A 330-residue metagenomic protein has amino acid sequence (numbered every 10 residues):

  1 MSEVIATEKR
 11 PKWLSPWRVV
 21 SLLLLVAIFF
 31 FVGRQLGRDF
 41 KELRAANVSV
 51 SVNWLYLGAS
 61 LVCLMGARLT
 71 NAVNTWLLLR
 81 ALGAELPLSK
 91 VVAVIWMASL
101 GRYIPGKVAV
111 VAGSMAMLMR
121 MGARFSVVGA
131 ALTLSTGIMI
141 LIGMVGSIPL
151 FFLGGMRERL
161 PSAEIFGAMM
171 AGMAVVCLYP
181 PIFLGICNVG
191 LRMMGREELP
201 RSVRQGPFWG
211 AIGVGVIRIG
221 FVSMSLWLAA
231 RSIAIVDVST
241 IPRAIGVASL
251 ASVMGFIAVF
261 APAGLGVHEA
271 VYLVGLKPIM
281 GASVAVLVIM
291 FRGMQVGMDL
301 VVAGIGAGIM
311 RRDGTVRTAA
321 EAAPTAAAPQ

Functional and structural regions predicted by a protein language model:
M1-W96, G143, F151-F256, G281-V288 (+1 more regions): Predominantly cytoplasmic-facing regulatory/coupling regions of multi-pass membrane proteins
P87-K90, A98-Y103, V110-S114, V127 (+2 more regions): A generic structured-segment signal
L88-A93, V110, M119-T136, M280-F291: Membrane-interface alpha-helices at helix entry/exit sites of multi-pass transporters
M97-I104, S249-E269: Transmembrane alpha-helix interface/packing and boundary motifs in multi-pass membrane proteins, characterized by
S99-V108, T136-V145: Mid-bilayer segments of alpha-helical transmembrane spans in multi-pass integral membrane proteins that mediate
L100, L134-G137, V253, G293: Transmembrane alpha-helical cores of Major Facilitator Superfamily
V108-M121, F260-K277: Re-entrant/interfacial helical elements at transmembrane boundaries that shape and gate the permeation pathway
